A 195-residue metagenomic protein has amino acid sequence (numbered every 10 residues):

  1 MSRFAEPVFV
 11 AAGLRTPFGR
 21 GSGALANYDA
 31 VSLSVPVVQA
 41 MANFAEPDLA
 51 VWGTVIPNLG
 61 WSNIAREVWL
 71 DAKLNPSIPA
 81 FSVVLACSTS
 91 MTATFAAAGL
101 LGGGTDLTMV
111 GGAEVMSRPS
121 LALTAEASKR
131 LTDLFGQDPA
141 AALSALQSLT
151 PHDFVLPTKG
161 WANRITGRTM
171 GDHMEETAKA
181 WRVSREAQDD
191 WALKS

Functional and structural regions predicted by a protein language model:
M1-Y28, Q147-G160, K179: Condensing-enzyme catalytic core mediating Claisen C-C bond formation in acyl metabolism
L14-P17, G53-N58, L85-T89, G112-P119 (+1 more regions): Acidic, glycine-rich active-site loops and adjacent beta-strand->loop/helix elements that engage anionic groups
S22-G23, W61-N63, R118-T124: Short acidic, glycine/serine/threonine-rich loops at helix termini
G23-A24, A50-W52, I78-F95, T177-S184 (+1 more regions): Cysteine-centered functional microenvironments
Y28, T54-T108, P151, I165-T169: Conserved catalytic cysteine-centered active-site region of acyl-thioester-dependent Claisen-condensing enzymes
A30-A45, I64-V68, A93, M170-T177 (+1 more regions): Short, well-ordered amphipathic alpha-helical segments that serve as non-catalytic structural scaffolds within diverse
L107-E176: Flexible glycine-/small-residue-enriched beta->alpha junction loops that bind anionic phosphate/pyrophosphate groups
